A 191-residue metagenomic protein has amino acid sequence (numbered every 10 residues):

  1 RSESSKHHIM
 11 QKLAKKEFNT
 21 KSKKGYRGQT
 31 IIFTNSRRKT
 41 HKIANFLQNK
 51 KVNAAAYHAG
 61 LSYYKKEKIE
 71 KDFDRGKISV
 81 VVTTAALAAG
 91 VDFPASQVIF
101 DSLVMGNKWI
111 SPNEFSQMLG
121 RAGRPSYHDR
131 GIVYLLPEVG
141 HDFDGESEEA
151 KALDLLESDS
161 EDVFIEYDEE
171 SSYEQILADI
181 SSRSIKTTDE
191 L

Functional and structural regions predicted by a protein language model:
R1-H8, L47-Y57: Glycine-rich phosphate-binding "P-loop"
R1-S36, E138-G140: Conserved interdomain linker/interface between the two RecA-like ATPase lobes of SF2 helicase motors
S2-E3, S36-T40, L61-Y63, L87-A89 (+3 more regions): Conserved nucleotide-binding/hydrolysis micro-motifs of P-loop NTPases
R27-G28, K50-N53, I78, F93-Q97 (+1 more regions): Short glycine-/polar-rich loops that comprise or flank the Walker A/P-loop and associated switch/sensor motifs
K42, N53-T84: Conserved helicase ATPase core of P-loop NTP-dependent helicases/translocases
F73, E161-L191: C-terminal accessory/connector segments of nucleic-acid motor ATPases
D74-A95, I99-S102, G120: Beta-edge loop/turn motif
F93, V104-L153: Conserved segment of the helicase C-terminal RecA-like domain
